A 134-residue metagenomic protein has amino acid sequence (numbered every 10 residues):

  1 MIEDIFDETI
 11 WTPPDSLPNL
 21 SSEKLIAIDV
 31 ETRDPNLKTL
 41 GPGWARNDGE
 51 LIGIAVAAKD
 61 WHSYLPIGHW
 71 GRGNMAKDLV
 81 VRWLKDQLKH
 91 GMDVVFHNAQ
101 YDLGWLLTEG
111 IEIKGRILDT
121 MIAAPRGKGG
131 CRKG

Functional and structural regions predicted by a protein language model:
M1-G134: Conserved RNase H-like, two-metal-ion catalytic cores of nucleic-acid enzymes
